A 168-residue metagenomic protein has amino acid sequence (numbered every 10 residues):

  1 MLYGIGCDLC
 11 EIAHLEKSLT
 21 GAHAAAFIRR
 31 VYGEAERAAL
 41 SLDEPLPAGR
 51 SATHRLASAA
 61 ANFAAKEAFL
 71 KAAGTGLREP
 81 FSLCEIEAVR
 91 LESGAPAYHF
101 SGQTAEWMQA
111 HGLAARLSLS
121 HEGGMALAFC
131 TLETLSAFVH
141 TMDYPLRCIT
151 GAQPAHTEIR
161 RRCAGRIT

Functional and structural regions predicted by a protein language model:
M1-T168: Core catalytic alpha/beta fold that binds nucleotide/phospho-ligands
